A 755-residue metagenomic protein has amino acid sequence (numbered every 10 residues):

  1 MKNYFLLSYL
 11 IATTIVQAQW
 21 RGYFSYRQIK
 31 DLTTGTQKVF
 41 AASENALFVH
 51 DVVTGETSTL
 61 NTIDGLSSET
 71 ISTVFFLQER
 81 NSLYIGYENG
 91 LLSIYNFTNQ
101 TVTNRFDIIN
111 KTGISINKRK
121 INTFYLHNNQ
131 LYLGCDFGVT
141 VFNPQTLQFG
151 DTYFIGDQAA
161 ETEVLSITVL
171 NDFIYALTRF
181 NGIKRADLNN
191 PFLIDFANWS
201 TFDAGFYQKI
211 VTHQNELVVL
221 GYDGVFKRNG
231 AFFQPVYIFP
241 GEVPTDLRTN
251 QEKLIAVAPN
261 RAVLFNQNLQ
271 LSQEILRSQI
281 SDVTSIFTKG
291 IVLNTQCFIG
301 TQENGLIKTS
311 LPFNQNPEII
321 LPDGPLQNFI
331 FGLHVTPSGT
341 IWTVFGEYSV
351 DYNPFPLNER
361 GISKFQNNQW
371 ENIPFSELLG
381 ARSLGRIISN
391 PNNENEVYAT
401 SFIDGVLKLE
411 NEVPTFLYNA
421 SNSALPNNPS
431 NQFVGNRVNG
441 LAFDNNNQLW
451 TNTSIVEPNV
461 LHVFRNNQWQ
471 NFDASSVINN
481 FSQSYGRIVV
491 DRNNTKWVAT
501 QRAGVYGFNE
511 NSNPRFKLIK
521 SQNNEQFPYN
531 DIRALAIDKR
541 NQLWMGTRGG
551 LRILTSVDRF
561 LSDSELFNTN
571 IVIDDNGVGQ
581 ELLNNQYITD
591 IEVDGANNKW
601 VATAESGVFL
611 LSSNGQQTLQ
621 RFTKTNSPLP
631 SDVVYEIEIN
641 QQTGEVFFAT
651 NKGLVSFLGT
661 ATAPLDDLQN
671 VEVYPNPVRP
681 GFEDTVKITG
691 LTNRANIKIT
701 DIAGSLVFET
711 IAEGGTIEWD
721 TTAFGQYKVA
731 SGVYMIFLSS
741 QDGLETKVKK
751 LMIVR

Functional and structural regions predicted by a protein language model:
M1-Y4, R755: Positively charged n-region of N-terminal signal peptides that target proteins for export
N3, Q17-V671, L706: Carboxylate-rich, polar loop motifs that coordinate divalent cations or form catalytic acidic clusters
Y9-Q17: Hydrophobic h-region of N-terminal signal peptides that target proteins for export in Gram-negative bacteria
T62, F708-G715: Solvent-exposed serine/threonine-rich low-complexity stretches and specific carbohydrate-binding patches
D666-K698, T716-W719: Glycine-centered coil/turn sites that cap beta-strands in beta-rich domains
N696-V707, Y734: Short, glycine-anchored, charge-dense loop/turn motifs used at functional sites
A712-E745: Short, surface-exposed loop/turn motifs with a glycine/proline- and acidic-biased composition
T746-L751: Edge beta-strands of extracellular beta-sandwich domains
